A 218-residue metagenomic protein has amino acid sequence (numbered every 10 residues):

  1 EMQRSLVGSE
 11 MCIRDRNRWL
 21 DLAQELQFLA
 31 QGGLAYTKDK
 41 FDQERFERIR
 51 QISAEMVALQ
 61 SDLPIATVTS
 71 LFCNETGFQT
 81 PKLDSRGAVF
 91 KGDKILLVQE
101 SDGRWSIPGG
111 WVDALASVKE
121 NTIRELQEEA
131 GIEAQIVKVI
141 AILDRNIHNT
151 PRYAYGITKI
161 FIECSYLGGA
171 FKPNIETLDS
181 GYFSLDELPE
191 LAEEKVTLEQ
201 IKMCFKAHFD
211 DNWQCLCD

Functional and structural regions predicted by a protein language model:
E1-I13: Single conserved hydrophobic/aromatic residue that forms the stacking wall/gate of nucleotide- or nucleobase-binding
S5, P81, A154-T158: Residue-level preference for beta-strand/loop junctions
R14-T37, Q43-F46, I52, I175-D218: Nudix hydrolase/Nudix homology domain
K40-R86: Acidic, metal-coordinating catalytic segment for phosphate/diphosphate chemistry, firing primarily on the Nudix
T69-S106, A134, K138: N-terminal strand-loop-strand
L97-N121: A mid-sequence interfacial segment
V112-I136, L143-Q200, C204, W213-D218: Unchanged
